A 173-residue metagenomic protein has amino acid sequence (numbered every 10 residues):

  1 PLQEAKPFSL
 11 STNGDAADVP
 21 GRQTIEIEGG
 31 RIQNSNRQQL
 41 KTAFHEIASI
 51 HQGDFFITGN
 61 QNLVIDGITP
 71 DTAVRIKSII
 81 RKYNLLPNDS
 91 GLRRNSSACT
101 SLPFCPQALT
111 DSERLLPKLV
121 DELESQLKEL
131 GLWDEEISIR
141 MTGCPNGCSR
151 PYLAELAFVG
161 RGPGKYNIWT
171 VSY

Functional and structural regions predicted by a protein language model:
P1-Y173: Peripheral terminal and linker regions in Fe-S/redox and tRNA-modifying enzymes
